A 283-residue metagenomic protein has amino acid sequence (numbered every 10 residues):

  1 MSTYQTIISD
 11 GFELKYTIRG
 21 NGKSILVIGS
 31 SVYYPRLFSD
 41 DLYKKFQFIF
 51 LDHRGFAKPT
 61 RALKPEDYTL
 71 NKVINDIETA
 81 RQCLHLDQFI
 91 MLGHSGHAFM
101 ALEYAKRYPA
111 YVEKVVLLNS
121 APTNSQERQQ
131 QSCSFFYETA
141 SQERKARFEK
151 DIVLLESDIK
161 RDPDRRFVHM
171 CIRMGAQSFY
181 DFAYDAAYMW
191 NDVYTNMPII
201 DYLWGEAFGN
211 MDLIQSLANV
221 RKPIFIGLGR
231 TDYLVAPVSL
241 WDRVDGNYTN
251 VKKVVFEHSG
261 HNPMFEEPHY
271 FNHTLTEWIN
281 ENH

Functional and structural regions predicted by a protein language model:
I8-R61, E66, A80: Conserved HGGG/HGGXW glycine-rich cap/lid loop of the alpha/beta-hydrolase fold
F50-G96, H273: Active-site loop/oxyanion-hole signature of alpha/beta-hydrolase fold enzymes
D87-Q131: Conserved hydrolase catalytic core segment
V116-L155: Flexible "cap/lid" loop of the alpha/beta hydrolase fold
V153-Y202: Conserved alpha/beta-hydrolase catalytic His-Asp/Glu region
V220, I226-L228: Short beta-strand/loop motif that positions the catalytic acidic residue of the alpha/beta-hydrolase fold
Y233-S239: Conserved alpha/beta-hydrolase "acid-adjacent" motif
V251-H283: Catalytic active-site module of serine/aspartate enzymes centered on a nucleophile-bearing elbow/loop
